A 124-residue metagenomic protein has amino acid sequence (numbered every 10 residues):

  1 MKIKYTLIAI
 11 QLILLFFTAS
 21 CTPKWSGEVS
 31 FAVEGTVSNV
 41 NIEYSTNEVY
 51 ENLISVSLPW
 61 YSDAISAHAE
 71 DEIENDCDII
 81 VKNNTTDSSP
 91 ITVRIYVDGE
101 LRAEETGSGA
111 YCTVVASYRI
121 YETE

Functional and structural regions predicted by a protein language model:
M1-I10: Bacterial N-terminal signal peptides that target proteins for export
F17-S20: C-terminal motif of bacterial Sec signal peptides marking the signal peptidase cleavage site
T22-K24: Bacterial signal peptide processing site
V29-Y50: Post-signal peptide N-terminal segment of mature Sec-exported envelope proteins
S45-T92, V97: Mature extracytoplasmic domains of secretory-pathway proteins
N52-L58, A103-A110: Solvent-exposed serine/threonine-rich low-complexity stretches and specific carbohydrate-binding patches
T106-E124: C-terminal partner/receptor-binding element of secreted or periplasmic proteins
